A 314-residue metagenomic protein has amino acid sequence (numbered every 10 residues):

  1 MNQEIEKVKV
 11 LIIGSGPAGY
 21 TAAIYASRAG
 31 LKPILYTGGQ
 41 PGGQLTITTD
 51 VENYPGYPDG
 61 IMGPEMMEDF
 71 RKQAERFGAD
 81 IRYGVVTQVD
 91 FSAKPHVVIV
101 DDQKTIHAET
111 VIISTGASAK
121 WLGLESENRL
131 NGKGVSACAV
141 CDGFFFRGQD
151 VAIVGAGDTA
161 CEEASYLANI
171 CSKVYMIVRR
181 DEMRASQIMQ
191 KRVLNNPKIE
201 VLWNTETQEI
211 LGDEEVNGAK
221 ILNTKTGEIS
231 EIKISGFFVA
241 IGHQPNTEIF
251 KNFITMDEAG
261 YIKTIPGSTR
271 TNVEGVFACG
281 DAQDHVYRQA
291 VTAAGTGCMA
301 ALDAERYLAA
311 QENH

Functional and structural regions predicted by a protein language model:
M1-I13, A29, I34-L35, A79-Q149 (+3 more regions): FAD-binding core/adjacent interface of flavoenzyme oxidoreductases
N2-F77, Q149-D150, C161-Q187, D257: Beta1-alpha1 glycine-rich phosphate/pyrophosphate-binding loop at the start of Rossmann-like nucleotide-binding domains
E6, A74-V100, T105-H107, A168-P266 (+1 more regions): A Rossmann-like FAD-binding core segment of flavoenzymes
G16-P17, Q40, A117-A119, D158-T159 (+1 more regions): Residue-level detector of alpha-helix initiation sites
A23-I24, I47, G123-S126, A164-Y166 (+3 more regions): Short amphipathic alpha-helical segments
Q44, W121-L122, E162, R184 (+3 more regions): Glycine/Thr-rich phosphate-binding loops of Rossmann-like dinucleotide-binding domains
S118, G123, N128-F145, I241-Y287 (+2 more regions): FAD-site-proximal beta/loop scaffold in flavoenzymes
